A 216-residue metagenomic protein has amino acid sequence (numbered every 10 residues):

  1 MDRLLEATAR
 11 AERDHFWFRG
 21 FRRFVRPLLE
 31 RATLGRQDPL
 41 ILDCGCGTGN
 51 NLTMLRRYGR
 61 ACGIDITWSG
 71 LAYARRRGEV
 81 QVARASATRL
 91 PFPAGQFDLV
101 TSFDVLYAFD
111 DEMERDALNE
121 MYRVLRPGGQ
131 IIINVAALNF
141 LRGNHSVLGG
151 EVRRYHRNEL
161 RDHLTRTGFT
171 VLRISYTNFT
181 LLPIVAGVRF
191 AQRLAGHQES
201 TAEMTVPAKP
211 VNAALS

Functional and structural regions predicted by a protein language model:
M1-P93, L99-F103, L118: Conserved N-terminal segment of class I S-adenosyl-L-methionine
E6-A9, I131-R153, E159-D162: Short, glycine-/aromatic-enriched active-site segment of Class I SAM-dependent methyltransferases
T53, D110-E114, G143: Short N-terminal helix/helix-N-cap motif within the alpha/beta-hydrolase-1
D104-A108: Short catalytic micro-motifs in class I SAM-dependent methyltransferases
F109, N139-L141, T180: Feature marks short, surface-exposed loop/turn motifs that line or immediately flank catalytic pockets and channel
R115-Q130: A short glycine-rich, Lys/Arg-flanked "PGG" loop and its adjoining helix->strand segment in the class I
F169-F179: Conserved S-adenosyl-L-methionine
L181-S216: A C-terminal cap/extension of S-adenosyl-L-methionine-dependent methyltransferases that defines the acceptor-substrate
